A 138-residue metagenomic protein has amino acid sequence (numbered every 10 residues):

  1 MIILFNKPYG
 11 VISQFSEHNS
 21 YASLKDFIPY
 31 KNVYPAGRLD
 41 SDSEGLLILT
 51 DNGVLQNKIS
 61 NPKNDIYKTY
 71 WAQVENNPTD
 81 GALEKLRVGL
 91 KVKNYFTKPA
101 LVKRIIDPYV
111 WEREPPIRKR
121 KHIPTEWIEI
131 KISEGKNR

Functional and structural regions predicted by a protein language model:
M1-R138: RNA pseudouridine synthases
